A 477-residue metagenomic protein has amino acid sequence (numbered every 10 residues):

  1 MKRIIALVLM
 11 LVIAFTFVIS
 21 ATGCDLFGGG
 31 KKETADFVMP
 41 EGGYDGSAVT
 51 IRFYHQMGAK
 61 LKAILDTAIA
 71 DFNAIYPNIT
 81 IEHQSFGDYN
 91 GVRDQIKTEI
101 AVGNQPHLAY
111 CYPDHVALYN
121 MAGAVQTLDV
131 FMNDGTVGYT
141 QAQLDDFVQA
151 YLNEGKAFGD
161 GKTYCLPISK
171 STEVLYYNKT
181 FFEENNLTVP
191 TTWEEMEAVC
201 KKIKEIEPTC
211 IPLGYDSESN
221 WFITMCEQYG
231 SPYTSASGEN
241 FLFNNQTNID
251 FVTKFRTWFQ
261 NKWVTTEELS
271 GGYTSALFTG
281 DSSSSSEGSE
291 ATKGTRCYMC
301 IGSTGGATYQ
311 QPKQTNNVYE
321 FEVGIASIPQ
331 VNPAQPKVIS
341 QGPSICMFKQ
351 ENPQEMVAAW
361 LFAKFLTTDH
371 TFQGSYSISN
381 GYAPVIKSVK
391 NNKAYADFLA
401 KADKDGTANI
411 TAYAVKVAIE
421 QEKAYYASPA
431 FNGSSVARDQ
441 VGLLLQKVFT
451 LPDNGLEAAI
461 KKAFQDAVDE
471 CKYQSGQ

Functional and structural regions predicted by a protein language model:
M1-I51, A74, Q465-Q477: Short, low-complexity disordered leader/linker segments with a strong preference for bacterial N-terminal type II
E33-E41, D114-T172, E322-P329, K404-K416: Hinge/lid segment of periplasmic solute-binding proteins
A35-F37, S47-G58, I79-Q84, L108 (+1 more regions): Short, well-ordered beta-strand elements
G43, D129-F147, S231-D250, W258 (+3 more regions): Short, solvent-exposed loop/beta-turn-alpha elements that line the ligand-binding surface or hinge of extracytoplasmic
D71-F147, T180, E184-T191, S283-M299 (+1 more regions): Extracytoplasmic "Venus flytrap"/periplasmic binding protein-like
T80, G161, N185, N261 (+1 more regions): Extracytoplasmic/periplasmic substrate-recognition and gating elements
E183, K404-D405, V415-Q477: Conserved C-terminal helix/tail region of periplasmic/extracytoplasmic solute-binding proteins
V199-K202, E239-G272, I328: Glycine-centered hinge/linker elements that transmit conformational signals in sensory and ligand-binding systems
